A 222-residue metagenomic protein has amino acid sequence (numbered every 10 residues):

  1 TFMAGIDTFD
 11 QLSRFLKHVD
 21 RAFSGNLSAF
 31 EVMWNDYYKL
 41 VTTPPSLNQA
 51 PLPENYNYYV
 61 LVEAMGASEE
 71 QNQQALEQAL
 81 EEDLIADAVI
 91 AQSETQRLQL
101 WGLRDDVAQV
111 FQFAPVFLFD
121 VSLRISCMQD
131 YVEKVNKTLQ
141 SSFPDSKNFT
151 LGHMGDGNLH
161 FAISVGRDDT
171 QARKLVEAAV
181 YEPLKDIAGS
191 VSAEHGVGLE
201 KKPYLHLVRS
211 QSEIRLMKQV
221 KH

Functional and structural regions predicted by a protein language model:
T1-H222: Noncatalytic alpha-helical scaffold of FAD-dependent oxidoreductases
